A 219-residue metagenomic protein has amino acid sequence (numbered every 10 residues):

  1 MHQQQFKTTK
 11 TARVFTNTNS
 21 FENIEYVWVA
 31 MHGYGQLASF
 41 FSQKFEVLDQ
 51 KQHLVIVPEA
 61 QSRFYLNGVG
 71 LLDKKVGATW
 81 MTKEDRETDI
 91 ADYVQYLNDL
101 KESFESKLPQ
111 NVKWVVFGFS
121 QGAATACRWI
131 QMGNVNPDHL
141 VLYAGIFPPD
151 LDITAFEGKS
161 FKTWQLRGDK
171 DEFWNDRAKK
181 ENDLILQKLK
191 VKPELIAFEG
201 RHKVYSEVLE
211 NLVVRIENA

Functional and structural regions predicted by a protein language model:
F6-F21, E25-P109: Serine-hydrolase catalytic machinery in alpha/beta-hydrolase-like enzymes
Q43, R128-M132: Active-site signature of alpha/beta-hydrolase-fold catalytic machinery across serine- and Asp/Cys-nucleophile hydrolases
G68-K74, G145-W164: Flexible "cap/lid" loop of the alpha/beta hydrolase fold
F117-G122, A126: Gly/Ala-rich beta-loop-alpha elbow adjacent to hydrolase catalytic centers
T125-W129, L151: Hydrolases whose catalytic domains are alpha/beta-hydrolase-1, hotdog thioesterase, or metallo-beta-lactamase-like
V135-F147: A conserved short beta-strand
W164, D176-A219: C-terminal catalytic histidine-bearing segment of alpha/beta-hydrolase fold enzymes
W164-R167, D171: Short beta-strand/loop motif that positions the catalytic acidic residue of the alpha/beta-hydrolase fold
